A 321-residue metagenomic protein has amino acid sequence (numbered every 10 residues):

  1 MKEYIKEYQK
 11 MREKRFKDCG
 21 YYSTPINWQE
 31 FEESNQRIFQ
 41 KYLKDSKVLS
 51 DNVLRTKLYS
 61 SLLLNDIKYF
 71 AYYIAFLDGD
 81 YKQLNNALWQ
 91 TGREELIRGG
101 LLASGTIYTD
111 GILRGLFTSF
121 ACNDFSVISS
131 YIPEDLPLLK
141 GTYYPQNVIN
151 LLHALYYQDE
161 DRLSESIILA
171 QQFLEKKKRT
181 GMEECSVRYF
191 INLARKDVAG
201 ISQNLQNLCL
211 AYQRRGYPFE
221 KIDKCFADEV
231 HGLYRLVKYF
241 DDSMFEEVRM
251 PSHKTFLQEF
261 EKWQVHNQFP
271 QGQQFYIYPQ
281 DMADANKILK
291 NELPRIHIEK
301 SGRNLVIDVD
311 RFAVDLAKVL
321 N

Functional and structural regions predicted by a protein language model:
M1-Y22, G181, C185, Q203-N207 (+3 more regions): Terminal, non-catalytic domain-edge segments
R12, F16-F219: Eukaryote-skewed repeat-based solenoidal scaffolds used as protein-protein interaction platforms, primarily
